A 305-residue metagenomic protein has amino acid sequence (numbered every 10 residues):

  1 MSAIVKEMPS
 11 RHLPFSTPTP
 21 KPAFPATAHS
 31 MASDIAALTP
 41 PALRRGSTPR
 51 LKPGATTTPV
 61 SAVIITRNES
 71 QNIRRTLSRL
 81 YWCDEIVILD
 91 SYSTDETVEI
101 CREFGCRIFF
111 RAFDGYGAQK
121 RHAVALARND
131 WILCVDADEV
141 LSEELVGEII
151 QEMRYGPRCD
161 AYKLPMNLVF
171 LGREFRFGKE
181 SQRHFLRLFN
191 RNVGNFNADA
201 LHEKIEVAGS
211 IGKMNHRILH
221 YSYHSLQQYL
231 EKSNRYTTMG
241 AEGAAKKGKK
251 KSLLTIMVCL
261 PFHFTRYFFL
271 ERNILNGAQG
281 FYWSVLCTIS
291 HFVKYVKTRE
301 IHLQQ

Functional and structural regions predicted by a protein language model:
S2, S10-R11, S16, S30-S33 (+1 more regions): Low-acidity, Ser/Thr- and Arg-rich intrinsically disordered low-complexity segments
P25, H29, P41-G46, R50-G54: A cross-taxon signal for low-complexity, glycine/charged-rich
P59-S61: Cell-envelope/extracellular polymer assembly enzymes that use nucleotide-activated donors
I64-W82: Short, well-formed alpha-helical segments that are part of the catalytic scaffolds of diverse glycosyltransferases
R79, D90-E99, F104, D136: A conserved acidic beta->alpha catalytic loop
W82, F104-G105, H184, V207: Short, structured coil segments at secondary-structure junctions
V98-L126: Conserved donor nucleotide-binding strand/loop of the catalytic core
A118-V124, D130-W131, V135, S142-Q305: Catalytic-site signature of metal-activated, phosphate-bearing donor transferases, centered on the GT-A/GT-A-like
